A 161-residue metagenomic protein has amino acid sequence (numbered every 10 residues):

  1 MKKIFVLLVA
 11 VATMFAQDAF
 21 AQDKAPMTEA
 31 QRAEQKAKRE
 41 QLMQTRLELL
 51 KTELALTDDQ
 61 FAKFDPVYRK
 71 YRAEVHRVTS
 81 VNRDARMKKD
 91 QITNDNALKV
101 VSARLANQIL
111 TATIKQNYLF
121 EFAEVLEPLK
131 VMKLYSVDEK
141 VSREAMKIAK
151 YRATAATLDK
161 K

Functional and structural regions predicted by a protein language model:
I4-T13: Sec-dependent N-terminal signal peptides
L7, V75, S142-A145: A structural signal for well-ordered alpha-helices, especially hydrophobic packing surfaces of coiled-coils
F15-A21: Sec/Tat signal peptide C-region and signal peptidase I cleavage site
Q22-A30, K160-K161: Compositionally biased, proline/threonine/alanine/serine-rich low-complexity intrinsically disordered stretches
P26-K36, L42-V125: Amphipathic alpha-helical segments
A112, Q116-K161: Amphipathic, charged alpha-helical segments and their helix-to-coil junctions in extracytoplasmic/peripheral assemblies
